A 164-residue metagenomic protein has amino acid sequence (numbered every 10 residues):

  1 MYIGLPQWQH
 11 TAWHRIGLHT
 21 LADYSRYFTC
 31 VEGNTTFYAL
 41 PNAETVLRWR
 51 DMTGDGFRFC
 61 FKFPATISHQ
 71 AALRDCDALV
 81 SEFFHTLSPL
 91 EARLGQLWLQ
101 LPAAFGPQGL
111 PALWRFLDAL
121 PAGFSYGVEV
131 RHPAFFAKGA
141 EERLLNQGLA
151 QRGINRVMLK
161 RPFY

Functional and structural regions predicted by a protein language model:
M1-Y164: Residues lining hydrophobic/aromatic ligand-binding pockets adjacent to catalytic sites
